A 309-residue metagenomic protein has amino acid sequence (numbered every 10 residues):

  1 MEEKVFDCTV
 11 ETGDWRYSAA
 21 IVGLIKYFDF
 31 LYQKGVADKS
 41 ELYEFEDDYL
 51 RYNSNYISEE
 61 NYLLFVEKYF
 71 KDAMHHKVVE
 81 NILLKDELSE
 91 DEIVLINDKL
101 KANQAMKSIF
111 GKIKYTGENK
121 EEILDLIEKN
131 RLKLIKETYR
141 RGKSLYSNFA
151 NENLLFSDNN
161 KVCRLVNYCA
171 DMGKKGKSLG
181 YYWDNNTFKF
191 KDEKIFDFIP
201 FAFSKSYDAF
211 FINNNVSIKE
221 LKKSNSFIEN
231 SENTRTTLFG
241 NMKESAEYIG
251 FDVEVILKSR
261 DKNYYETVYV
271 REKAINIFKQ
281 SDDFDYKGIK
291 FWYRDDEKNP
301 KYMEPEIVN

Functional and structural regions predicted by a protein language model:
M1-L145: Conserved small-residue
D7-T9, N61, N160, S231 (+1 more regions): Alpha-helical protein-protein interaction elements
G35, K85-E87, R131, N215 (+3 more regions): Short, flexible coil/linker elements and helix-boundary hinge sites characteristic of intrinsically disordered
D48, K143, N160, F188 (+2 more regions): Intrinsic-disorder/low-complexity loop/linker signature
L95-M242: Basic, glycine-/proline-tolerant helical and adjacent loop/strand elements that line or dock onto nucleic-acid
E229-N309: Intrinsically disordered, low-complexity regulatory regions
